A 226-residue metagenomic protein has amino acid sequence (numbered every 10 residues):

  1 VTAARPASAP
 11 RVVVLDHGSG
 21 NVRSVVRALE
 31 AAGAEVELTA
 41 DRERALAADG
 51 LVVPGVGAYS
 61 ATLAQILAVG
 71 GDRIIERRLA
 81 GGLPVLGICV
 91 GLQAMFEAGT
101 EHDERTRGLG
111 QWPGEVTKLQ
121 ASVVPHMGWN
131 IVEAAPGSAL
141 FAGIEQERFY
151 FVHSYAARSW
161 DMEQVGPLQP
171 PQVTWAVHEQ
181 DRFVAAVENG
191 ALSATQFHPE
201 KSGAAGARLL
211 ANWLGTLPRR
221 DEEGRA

Functional and structural regions predicted by a protein language model:
T2-A4, L192-A226: Acyltransferase
S8-V13, L192: Extreme N-terminal starter segment of soluble prokaryotic enzymes
V36-A47: Short acidic low-complexity segments
A45-G55: Short acidic/histidine-rich motifs immediately flanking catalytic phosphotransfer sites in two-component signaling
G57-W129: Cysteine-nucleophile active-site neighborhood
E97-V177: Pocket-forming structural segment of enzyme catalytic cores
Q146, E188-S193: Beta-strand-turn-beta hairpins that frame and shape the catalytic cleft of phosphate-ester-processing enzymes
D181-E188: Short, surface-exposed beta-strand/loop micro-motifs that present aromatic residues
